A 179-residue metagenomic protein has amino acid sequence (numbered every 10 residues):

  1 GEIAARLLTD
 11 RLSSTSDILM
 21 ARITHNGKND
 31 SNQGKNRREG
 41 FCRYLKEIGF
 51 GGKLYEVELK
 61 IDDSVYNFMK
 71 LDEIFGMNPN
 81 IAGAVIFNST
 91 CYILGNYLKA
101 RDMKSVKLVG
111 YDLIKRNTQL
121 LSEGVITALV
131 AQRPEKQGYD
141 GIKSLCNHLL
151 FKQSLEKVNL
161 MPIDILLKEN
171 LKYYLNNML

Functional and structural regions predicted by a protein language model:
G1-A5, F68-L71, E135-I142, C146: Short, amphipathic alpha-helical "lid/cap" segments that border enzyme active or binding sites
G1-D10, E123-E135: Short beta-strand elements at the ligand-binding edges of bilobed clamshell
L8-I18: Glycine-rich phosphate/diphosphate-binding loops that line cofactor/substrate pockets in enzymes
D17-K28: Short beta-strand segments enriched in small/hydrophobic residues
L19-M20, R38-S64: Short beta-strand elements in bilobed, periplasmic/extracellular small-molecule ligand-binding domains
G27-C42: Secondary-structure junction motif
K28-D30, L45, R133-L179: Hinge/cleft segment of the Venus flytrap/periplasmic-binding protein
Y55-R116: Hydrophobic alpha-helical
